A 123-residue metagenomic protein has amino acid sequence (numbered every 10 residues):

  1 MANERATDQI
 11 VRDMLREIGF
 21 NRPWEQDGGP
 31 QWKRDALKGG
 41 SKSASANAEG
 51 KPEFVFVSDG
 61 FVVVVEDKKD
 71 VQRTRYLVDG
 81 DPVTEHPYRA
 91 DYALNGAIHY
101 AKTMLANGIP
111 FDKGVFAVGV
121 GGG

Functional and structural regions predicted by a protein language model:
M1-F116, V120-G123: A short, conserved, highly charged catalytic patch centered on acidic carboxylates
